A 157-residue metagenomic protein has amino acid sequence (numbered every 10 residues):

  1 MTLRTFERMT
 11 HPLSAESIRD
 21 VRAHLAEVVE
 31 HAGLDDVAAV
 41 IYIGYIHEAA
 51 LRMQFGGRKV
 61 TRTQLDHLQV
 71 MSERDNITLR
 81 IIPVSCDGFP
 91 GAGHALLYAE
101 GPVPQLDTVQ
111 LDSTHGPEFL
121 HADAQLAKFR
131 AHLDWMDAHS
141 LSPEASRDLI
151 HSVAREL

Functional and structural regions predicted by a protein language model:
M1-L157: Hydrophobic protein-protein interaction segments
